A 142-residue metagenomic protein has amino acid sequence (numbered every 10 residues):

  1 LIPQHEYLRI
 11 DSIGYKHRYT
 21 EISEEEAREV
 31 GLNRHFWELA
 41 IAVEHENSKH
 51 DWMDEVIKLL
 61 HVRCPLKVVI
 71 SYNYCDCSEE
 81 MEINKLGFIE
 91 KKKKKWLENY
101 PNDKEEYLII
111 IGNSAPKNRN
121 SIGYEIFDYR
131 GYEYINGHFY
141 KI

Functional and structural regions predicted by a protein language model:
L1-H35: Active-site metal-binding core of divalent-cation-utilizing nuclease and nuclease-like domains
S12-G14, W37-N47, L59: Conserved catalytic cores of phosphodiester-cleaving nucleases, focusing on short active-site segments
S23-E24, N47-K58, C77-K85: Active-site-adjacent loop/helix micro-motif of nuclease/hydrolase catalytic cores
I57-P65: Short, surface-exposed basic-aromatic patches at helix termini and helix-loop junctions that form
L66-Y72: Short hydrophobic alpha-helical runs that function as membrane-insertion/retention elements
C75-I142: Domain-level recognition of nuclease-like catalytic cores that cleave nucleotide substrates
